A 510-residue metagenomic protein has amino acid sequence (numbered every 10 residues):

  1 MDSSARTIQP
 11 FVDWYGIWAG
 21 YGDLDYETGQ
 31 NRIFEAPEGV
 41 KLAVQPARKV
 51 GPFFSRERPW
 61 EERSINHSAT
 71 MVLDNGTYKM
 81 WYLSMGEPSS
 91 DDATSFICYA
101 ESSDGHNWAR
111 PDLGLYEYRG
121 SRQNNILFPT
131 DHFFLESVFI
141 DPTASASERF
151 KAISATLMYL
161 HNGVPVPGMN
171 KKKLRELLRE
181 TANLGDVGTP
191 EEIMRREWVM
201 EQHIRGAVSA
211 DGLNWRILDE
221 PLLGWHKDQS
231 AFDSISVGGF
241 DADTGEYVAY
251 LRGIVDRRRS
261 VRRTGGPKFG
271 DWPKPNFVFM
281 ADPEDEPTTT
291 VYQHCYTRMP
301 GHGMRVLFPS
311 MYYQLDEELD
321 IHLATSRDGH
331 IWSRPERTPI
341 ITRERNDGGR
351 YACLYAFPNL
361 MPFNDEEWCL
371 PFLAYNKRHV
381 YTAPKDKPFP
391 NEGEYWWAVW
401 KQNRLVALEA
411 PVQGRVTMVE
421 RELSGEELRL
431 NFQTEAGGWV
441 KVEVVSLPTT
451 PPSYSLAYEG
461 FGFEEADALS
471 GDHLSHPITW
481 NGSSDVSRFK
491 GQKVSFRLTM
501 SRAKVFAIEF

Functional and structural regions predicted by a protein language model:
M1-F510: Carbohydrate-active catalytic/glycan-binding domains of CAZyme proteins, especially the secreted or lumenal ectodomains
